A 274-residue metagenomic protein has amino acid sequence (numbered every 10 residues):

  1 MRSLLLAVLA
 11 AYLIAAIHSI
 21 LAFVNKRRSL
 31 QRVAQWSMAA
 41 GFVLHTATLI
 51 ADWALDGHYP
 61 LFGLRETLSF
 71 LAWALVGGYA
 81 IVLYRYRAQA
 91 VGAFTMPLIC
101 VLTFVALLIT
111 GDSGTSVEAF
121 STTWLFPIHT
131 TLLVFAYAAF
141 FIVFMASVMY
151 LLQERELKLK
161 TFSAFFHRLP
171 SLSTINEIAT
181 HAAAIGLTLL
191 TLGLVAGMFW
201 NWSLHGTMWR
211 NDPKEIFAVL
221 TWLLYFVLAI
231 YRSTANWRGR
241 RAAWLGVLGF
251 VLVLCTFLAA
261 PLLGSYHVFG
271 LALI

Functional and structural regions predicted by a protein language model:
R2-T115, I128-E156, L172-L204, R210-I274: Hydrophobic cores of alpha-helical transmembrane segments in multi-pass integral membrane proteins
G57, S121, F165, G206: Short, flexible active-site loop motifs that bind/organize anionic cofactors or intermediates
S116-L125: Alpha-helical transmembrane segments and their interfaces in multipass membrane proteins
L157-S173: Juxtamembrane inter-helical linkers in multi-pass membrane proteins
